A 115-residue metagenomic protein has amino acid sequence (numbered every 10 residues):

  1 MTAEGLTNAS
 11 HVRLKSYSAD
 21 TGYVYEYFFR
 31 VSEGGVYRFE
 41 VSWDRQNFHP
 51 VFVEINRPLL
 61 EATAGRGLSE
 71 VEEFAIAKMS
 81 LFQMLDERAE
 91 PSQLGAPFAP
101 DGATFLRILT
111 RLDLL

Functional and structural regions predicted by a protein language model:
M1-L115: Extended, alpha-helix-rich binding/interface surfaces that flank or overlap catalytic cores and mediate recognition
